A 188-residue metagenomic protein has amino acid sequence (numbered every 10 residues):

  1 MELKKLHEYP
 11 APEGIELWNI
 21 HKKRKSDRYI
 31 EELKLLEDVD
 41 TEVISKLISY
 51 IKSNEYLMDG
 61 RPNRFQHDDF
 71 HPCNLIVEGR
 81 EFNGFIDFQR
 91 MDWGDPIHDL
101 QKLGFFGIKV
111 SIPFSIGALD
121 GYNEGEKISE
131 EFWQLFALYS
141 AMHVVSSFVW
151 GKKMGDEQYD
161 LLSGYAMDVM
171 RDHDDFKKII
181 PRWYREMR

Functional and structural regions predicted by a protein language model:
M1-E42, R61-N63, D92-W93: A cross-family kinase active-site recognition segment
L3-L6, S26, F70, F82 (+4 more regions): Generic structural signal for small/hydrophobic residues in well-ordered secondary structure, especially within
H7-G14, E55-M58, E126, K152-G155 (+1 more regions): A general structural signal marking secondary-structure boundaries and capping sites
K34-L35, S147-R188: ATP/Mg2+ or Mg2+-diphosphate-binding catalytic cores that bind nucleotide phosphates or diphosphates via glycine-rich
S49-L100: Active-site acidic catalytic loop and adjacent metal/ATP-binding pocket of ATP-dependent phosphoryl transfer enzymes
G84, Q101-L103, L161-A166: Glycine-rich, phosphate-binding/catalytic loops in enzymes
H98-I128, S140-E157: Active-site activation/catalytic loop segments of kinase-like enzymes and analogous catalytic loops in related
F132-Y139: Alpha-helical scaffolds flanking conserved acidic
